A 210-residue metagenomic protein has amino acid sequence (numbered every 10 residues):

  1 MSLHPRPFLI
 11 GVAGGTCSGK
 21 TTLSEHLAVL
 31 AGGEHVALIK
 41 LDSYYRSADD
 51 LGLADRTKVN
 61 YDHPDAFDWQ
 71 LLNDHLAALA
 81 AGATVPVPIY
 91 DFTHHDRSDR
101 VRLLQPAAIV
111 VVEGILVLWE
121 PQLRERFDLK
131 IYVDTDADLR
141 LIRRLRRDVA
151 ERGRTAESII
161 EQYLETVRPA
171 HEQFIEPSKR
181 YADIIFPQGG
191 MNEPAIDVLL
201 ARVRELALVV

Functional and structural regions predicted by a protein language model:
M1-L3, Q105-P106, R146-V149, R168-V210: NTP-dependent small-molecule kinase module
G15: P-loop (Walker A) phosphate-binding loop of NTP-binding proteins
K20: Conserved lysine of the Walker
L23: Hydrophobic positions on the alpha1 helix immediately C-terminal to the Walker A/P-loop
V29-A37: Post-Walker A helix-loop "phosphate-sensing" segment adjacent to the P-loop in P-loop NTPases
A37-I39, R46-H94: Conserved nucleotide-sensing/catalytic segment adjacent to the nucleotide-binding pocket in NTP-handling enzymes
H75-V112, V117-L118, R204: Phosphate-binding/switch loop-helix module in NTP-utilizing enzymes
S98-R152: ATP-dependent NMP and nucleoside kinases share a basic, alpha-helical "lid"
